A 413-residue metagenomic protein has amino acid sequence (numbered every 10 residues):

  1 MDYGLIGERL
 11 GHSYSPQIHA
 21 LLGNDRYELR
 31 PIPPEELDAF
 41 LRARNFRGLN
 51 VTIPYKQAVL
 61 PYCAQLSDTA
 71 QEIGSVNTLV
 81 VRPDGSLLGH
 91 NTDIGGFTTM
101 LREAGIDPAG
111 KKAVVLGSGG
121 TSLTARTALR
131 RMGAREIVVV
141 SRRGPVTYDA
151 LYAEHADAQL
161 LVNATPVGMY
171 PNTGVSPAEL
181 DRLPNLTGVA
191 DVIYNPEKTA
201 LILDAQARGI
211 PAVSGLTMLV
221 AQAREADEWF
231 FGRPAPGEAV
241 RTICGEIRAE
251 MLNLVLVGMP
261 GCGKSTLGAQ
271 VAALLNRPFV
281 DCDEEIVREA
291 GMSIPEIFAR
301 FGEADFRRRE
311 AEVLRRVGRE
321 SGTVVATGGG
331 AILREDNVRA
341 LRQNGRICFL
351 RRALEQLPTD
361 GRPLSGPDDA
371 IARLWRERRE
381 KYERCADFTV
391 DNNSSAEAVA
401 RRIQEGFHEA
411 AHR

Functional and structural regions predicted by a protein language model:
D2-A104, P196-K198, I202-D204, R208-P211 (+1 more regions): Phosphate/diphosphate ligand-binding glycine-rich loop within oxidoreductases
M132-Y148, D283-E289: NAD(P)-binding Rossmann-fold cofactor-contacting core
P145-A212, A331-N337: Rossmann-like adenosine-cofactor binding region
V192-L252, N392: Adenosine-phosphate binding glycine-rich loop
R241-A249, Q270, L274, E380-R413: NTP-dependent small-molecule kinase module
K264: Conserved lysine of the Walker
D281-R342: ATP-dependent small-molecule kinase phosphotransfer cores that center on conserved nucleotide phosphate-binding segments
Q343-K381, F388: A glycine- and Lys/Arg-enriched "phosphate-lid" helix/loop adjacent to the NTP-binding pocket of small-molecule kinases
